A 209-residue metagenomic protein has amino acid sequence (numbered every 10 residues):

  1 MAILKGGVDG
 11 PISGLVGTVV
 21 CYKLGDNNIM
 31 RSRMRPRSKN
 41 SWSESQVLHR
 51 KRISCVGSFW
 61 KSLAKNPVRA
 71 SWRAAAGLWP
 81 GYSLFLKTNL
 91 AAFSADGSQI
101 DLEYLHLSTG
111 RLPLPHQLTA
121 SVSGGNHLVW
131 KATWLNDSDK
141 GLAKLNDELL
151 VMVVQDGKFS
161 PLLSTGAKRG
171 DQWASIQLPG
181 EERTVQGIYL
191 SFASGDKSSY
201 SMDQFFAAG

Functional and structural regions predicted by a protein language model:
M1-P115: Long, polar/Ser/Thr-enriched low-complexity segments that form simple helices or flexible linkers at protein ends
A75-G209: Charged linear interaction tracts used for macromolecular binding and regulation
